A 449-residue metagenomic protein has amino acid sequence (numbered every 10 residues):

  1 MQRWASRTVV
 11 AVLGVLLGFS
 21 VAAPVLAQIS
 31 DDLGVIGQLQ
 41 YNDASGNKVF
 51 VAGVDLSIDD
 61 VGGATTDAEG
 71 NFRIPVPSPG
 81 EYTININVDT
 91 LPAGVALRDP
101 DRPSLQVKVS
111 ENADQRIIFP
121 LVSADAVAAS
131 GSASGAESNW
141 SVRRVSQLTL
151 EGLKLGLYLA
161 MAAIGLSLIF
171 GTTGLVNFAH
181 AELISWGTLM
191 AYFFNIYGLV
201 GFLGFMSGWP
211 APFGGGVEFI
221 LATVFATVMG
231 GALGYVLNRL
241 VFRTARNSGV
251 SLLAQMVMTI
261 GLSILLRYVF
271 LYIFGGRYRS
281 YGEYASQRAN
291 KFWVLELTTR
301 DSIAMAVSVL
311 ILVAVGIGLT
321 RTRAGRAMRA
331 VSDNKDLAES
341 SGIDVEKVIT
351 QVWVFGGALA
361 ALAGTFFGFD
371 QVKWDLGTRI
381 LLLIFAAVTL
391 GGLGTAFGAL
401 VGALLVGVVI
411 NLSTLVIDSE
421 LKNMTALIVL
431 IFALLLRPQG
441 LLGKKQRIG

Functional and structural regions predicted by a protein language model:
L33-V35, N42-D59: Short, ordered, surface-exposed loop/turn motifs in non-cytosolic proteins
D55, G62-N71, P75-V76: Short, acidic Ser/Thr/Gly-rich low-complexity loop/linker segments typical of extracellular and cell-surface proteins
D89-Q115: Structured interaction patches on ligand/partner-binding surfaces of diverse proteins
D125, S340, D344-K347, I417-G449: Cytosolic-side transmembrane-helix boundaries in multi-pass membrane proteins
R144-L148, G318-L319, R323, I349-V388 (+1 more regions): Inter-helical junctions in multi-pass inner-membrane proteins, predominant in energy-converting antiporter-like
L148-F194, L240-V250, A254, G392-L393: Single transmembrane alpha-helix segments in multi-pass membrane proteins
F205-L262, V401-V406, R437: Alpha-helical transmembrane segments within multi-pass membrane transporters and channels
E296-V372, V401: Helix-loop-helix "hairpin" substructures at the membrane interface of multi-pass membrane proteins
